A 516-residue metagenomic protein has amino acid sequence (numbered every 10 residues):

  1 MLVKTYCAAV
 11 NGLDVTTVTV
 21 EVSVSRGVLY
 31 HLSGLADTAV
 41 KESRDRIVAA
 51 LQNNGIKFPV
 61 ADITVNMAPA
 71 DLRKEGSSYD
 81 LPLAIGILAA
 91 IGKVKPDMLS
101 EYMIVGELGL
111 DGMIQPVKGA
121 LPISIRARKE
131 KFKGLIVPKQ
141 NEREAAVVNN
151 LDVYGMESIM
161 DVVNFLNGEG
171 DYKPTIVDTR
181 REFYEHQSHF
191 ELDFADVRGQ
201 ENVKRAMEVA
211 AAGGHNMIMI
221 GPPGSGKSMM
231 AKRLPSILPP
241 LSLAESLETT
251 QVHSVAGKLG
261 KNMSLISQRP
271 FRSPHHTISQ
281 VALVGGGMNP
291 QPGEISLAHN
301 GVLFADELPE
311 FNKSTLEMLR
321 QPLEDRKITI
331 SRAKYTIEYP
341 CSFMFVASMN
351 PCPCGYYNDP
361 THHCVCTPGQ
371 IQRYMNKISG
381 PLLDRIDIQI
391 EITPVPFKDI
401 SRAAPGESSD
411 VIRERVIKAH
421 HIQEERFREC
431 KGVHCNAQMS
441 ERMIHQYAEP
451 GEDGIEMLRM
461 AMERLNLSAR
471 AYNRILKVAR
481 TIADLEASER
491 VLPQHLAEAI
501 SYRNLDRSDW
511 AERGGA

Functional and structural regions predicted by a protein language model:
M1-I218, P222-S228, S331, A471-Y472 (+1 more regions): Peripheral, non-AAA+ core regions of ATP-driven protein-machinery
V18-V24, L283, D387-I390: Short beta-strand elements
S33-R44, P59, N66-G76, P290 (+1 more regions): Basic, amphipathic alpha-helical bundle interface domains used for macromolecular binding and assembly
G170-V209, G213, P240-I295: P-loop NTPase nucleotide-binding/switch module
M219-G260, D325: Walker A/P-loop
G221, G285, E307: The Walker A (P-loop) glycine that initiates the GxxxxGKT/S ATP-binding motif of P-loop NTPases
N300, D306-E307, M318: Walker B catalytic acidic pair
